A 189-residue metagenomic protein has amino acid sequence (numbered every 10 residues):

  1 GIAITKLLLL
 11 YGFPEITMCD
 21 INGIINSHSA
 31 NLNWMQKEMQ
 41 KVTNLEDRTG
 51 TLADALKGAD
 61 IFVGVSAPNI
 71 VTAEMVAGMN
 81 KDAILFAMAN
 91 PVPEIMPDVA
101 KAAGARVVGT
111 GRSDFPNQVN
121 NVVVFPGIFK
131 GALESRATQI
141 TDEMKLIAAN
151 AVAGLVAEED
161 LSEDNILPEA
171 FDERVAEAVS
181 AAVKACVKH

Functional and structural regions predicted by a protein language model:
G1-A67: Glycine-rich phosphate/diphosphate-binding loop of Rossmann-like nucleotide-binding domains
G1-T5, N26, N69-E74, P93-I95 (+1 more regions): Short glycine/serine/threonine-rich phosphate/pyrophosphate-binding segments that cradle anionic phosphate groups
I2-K6, Y11, V76-A77, E173-A178: Short glycine/threonine-rich loop-to-helix capping motif typified by GTGT followed within a few residues by an Asp-Pro
F13, I21, S29, T72-M75 (+3 more regions): A generic "cationic amphipathic patch" detector
K37-R106, R112-D114: Rossmann-like adenosine-cofactor binding region
A87-K188: Adenosine-phosphate binding glycine-rich loop
